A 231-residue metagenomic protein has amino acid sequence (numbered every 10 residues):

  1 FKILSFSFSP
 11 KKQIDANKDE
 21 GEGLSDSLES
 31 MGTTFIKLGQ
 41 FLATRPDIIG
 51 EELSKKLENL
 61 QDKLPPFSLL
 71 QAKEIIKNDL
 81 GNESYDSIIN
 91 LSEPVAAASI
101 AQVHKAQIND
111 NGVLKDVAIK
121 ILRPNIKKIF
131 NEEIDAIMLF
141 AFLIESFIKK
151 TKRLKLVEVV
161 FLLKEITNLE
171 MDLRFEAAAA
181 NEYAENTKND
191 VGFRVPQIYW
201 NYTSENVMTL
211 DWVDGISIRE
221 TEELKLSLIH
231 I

Functional and structural regions predicted by a protein language model:
F1-I229: Broad phosphate/nucleotide-binding scaffolds in NTP-utilizing and phosphate-metabolizing enzymes
